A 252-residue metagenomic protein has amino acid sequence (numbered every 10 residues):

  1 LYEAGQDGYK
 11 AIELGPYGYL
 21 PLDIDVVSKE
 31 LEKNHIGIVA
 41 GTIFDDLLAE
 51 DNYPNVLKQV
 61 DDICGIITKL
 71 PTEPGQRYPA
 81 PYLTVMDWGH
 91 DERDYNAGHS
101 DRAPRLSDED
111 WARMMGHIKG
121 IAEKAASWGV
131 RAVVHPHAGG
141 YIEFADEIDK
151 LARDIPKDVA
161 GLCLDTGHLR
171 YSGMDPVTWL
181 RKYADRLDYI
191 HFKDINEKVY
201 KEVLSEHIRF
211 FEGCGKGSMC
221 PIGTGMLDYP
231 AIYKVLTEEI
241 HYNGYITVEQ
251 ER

Functional and structural regions predicted by a protein language model:
L1-A4, D23, V56-I67, S172-K182 (+1 more regions): Short, acidic/polar
L1-G18, L70: Catalytic domains of carbohydrate-active enzymes, especially glycoside hydrolases
A4, I12, L31, I67 (+5 more regions): Conserved, mostly hydrophobic/aromatic
Q6-Y9, I36, T72, A80 (+2 more regions): A structural motif
A11-E32: Glycine-rich, proline-tolerant flexible connector loops at the mouths of alpha/beta enzymes
A11-I12, W111-P221, M226: Acidic/histidine-rich catalytic cores of soluble enzymes
P16-L20, F44-L47, D87-D91, A138-G140 (+3 more regions): Active-site-proximal loop/turn and secondary-structure-junction residues that shape catalytic pockets, frequently
G37, N52-L162: Active-site acidic/histidine proton-transfer and metal-coordination neighborhood in alpha/beta enzyme cores
